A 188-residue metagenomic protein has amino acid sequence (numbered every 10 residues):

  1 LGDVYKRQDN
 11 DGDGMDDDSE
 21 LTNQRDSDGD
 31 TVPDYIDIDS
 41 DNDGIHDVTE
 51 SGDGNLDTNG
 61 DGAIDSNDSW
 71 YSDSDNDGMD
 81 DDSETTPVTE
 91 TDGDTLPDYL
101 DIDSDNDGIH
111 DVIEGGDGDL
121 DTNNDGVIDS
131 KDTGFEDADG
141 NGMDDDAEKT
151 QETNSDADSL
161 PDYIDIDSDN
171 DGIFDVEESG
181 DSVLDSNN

Functional and structural regions predicted by a protein language model:
L1-Y5: Short, small-residue-biased leader/transition segments that mark boundaries at the very start of proteins
K6-N10, D18-T22, Y35-I36, V48-G52 (+11 more regions): Tandem-repeat architecture and repeat-register "anchor" residues
D13, D30, D34, D41-D43 (+14 more regions): Acidic carboxylate motifs that coordinate Ca2+ or other divalent cations, activating on Asp/Glu
N67, S74-N76: Short linear motifs in low-complexity or flexible loops
D73, D137: Catalytic domains of riboflavin
